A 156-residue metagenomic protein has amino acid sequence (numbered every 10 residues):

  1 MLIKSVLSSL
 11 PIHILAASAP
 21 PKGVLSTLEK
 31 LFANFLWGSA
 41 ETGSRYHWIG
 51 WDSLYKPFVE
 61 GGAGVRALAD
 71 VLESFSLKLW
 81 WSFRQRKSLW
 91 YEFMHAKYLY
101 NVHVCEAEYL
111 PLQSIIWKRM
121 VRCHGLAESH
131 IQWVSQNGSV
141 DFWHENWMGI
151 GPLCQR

Functional and structural regions predicted by a protein language model:
M1-R156: A helix-boundary/hinge signal
